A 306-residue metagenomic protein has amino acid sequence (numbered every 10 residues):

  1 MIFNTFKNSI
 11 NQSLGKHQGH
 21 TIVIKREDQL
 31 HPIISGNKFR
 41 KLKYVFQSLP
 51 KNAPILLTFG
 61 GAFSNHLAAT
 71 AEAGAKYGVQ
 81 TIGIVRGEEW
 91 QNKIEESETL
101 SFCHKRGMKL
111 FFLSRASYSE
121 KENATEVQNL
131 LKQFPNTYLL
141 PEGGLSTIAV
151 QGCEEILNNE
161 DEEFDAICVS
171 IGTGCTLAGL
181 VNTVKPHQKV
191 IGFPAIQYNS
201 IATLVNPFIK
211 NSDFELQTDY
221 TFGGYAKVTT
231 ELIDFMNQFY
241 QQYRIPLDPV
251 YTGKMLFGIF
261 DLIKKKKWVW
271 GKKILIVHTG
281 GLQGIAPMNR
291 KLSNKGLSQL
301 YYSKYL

Functional and structural regions predicted by a protein language model:
M1-L306: PLP-dependent amino-acid enzyme catalytic core
